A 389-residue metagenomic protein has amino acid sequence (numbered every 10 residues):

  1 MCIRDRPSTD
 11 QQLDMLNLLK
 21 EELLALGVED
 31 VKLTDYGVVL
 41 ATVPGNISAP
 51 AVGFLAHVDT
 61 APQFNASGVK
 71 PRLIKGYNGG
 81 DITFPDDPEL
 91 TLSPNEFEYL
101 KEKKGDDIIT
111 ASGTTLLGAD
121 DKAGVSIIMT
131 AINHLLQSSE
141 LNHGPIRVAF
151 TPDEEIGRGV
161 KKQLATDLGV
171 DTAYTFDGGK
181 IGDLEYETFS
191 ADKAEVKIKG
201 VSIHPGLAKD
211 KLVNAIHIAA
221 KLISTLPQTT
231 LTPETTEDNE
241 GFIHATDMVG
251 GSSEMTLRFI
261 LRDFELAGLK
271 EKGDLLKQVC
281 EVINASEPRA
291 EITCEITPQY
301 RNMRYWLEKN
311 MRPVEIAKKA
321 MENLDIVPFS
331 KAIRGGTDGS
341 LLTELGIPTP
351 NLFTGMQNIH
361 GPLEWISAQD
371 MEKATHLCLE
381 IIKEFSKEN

Functional and structural regions predicted by a protein language model:
M1-D5: Conserved small/polar residues in nucleotide/adenosyl-binding loops
P7-A49, G53-L55, D59: A non-catalytic alpha/beta surface segment that caps or lines the substrate-entry region of metallo-dependent hydrolase
D10, T115-S126, K209-H217, W365-E372: Short, conserved micro-motifs enriched in small and acidic residues
I47-V52, K104-D106, L141-I146, L168-T172 (+2 more regions): Short coil/turn connectors at secondary-structure junctions
A49-P145: Active-site metal-coordination/substrate-binding segment of hydrolases, especially metallo-dependent peptidases
H57, H204, H360: Histidine-centered divalent metal-coordination motifs
I82, L100, D106-A119, D153-K277 (+3 more regions): Midchain, well-structured core segments that form catalytic/ion-binding scaffolds
I216-N389: Metal-dependent amide/peptide-bond hydrolase catalytic core, centered on the "pita-bread" metallohydrolase fold
